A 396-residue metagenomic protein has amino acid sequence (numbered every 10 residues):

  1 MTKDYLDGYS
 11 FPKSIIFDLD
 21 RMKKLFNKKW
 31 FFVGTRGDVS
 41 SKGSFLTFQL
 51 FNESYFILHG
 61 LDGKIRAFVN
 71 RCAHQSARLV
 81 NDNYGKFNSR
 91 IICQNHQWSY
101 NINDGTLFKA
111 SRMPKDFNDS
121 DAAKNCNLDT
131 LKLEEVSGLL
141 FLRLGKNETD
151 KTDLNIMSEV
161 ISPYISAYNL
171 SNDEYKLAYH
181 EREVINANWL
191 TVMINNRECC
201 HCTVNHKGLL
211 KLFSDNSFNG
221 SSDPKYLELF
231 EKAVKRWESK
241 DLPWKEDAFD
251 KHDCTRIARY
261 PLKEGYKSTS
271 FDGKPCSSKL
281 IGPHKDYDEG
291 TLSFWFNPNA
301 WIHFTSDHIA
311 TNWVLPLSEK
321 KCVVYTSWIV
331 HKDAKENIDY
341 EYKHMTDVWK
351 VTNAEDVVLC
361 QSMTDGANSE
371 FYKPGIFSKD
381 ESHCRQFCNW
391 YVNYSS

Functional and structural regions predicted by a protein language model:
T2-L6, E174: A short, surface-exposed helix-loop junction/capping segment
Y5-L50: Non-catalytic accessory segments flanking enzyme active sites
K28-D38, R112-F117, S293-P298: Short Pro/Gly-enriched beta-strand edge/turn motifs at strand-loop
K29-F31, A77, H201: Generic structural signal for secondary-structure transition and capping sites
V33-S41, D121-A123, E289-S293, S327: Short linear motifs in intrinsically disordered
V39-K146, D150-S162: Rieske [2Fe-2S] iron-sulfur-binding domain
L58-H59, K64, N70, L131-S396: C-terminal catalytic domain of Rieske-type non-heme iron oxygenases
